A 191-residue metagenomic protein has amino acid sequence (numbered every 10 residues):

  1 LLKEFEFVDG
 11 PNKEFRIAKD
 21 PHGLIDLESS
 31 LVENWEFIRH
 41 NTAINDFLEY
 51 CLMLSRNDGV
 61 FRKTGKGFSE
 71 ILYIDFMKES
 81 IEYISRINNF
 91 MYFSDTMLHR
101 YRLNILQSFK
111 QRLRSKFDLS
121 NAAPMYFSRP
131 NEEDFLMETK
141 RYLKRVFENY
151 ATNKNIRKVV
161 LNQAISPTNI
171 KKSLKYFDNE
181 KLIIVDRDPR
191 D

Functional and structural regions predicted by a protein language model:
L1-D134: PAPS-dependent sulfotransferase catalytic core
I84-D191: PAPS-dependent sulfotransferase catalytic domain
